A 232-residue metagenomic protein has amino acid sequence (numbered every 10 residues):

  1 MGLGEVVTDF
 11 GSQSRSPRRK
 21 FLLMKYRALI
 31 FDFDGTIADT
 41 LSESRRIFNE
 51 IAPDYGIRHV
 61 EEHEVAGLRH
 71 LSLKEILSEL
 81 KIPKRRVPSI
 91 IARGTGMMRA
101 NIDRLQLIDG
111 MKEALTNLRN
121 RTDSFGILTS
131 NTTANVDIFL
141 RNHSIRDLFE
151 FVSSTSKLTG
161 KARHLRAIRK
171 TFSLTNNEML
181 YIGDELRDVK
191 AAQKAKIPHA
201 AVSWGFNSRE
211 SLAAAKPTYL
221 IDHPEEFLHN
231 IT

Functional and structural regions predicted by a protein language model:
V6-F31, T232: Non-catalytic pre-domain segments flanking phosphatase-related domains
K25-K112, R119-R121: N-terminal helical cap/lid subdomain that shapes the substrate entry/recognition surface in HAD-like hydrolases
A28, A162-V189: Conserved Lys-Pro-Asp/Glu-containing loop-to-beta segment of HAD-superfamily phosphomonoesterases, centered on
F48, M111-L140, T155-L158: Substrate-recognition element of Asp-dependent hydrolases with the DxDx(T/V) motif
R58, P83, I145-E150, T175 (+1 more regions): Conserved H-loop
E64-V65, R146-T159: A short, structured active-site edge motif that brings together acidic residues
K112-N120, R169, V189-Q193: Surface-exposed amphipathic alpha-helices with a cationic face
L180-D222: Acidic, Mg2+-coordinating phosphoryl-transfer loop and its flanking beta/alpha structural elements, shared across
